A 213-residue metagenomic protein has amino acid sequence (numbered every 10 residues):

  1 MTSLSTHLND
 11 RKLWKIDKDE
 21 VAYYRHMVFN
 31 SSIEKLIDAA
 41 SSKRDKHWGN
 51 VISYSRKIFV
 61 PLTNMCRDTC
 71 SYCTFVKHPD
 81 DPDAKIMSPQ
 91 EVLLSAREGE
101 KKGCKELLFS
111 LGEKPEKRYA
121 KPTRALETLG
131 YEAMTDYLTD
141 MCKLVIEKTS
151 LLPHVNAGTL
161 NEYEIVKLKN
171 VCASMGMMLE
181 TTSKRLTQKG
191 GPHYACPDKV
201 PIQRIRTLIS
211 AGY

Functional and structural regions predicted by a protein language model:
M1, L13-D19, K46, T69-C73 (+4 more regions): Short amphipathic alpha-helical segments, especially helix-boundary/capping motifs
M1-T69: Flexible, acidic/Gly-rich N-terminal and inter-domain linker regions that tether and position cofactor-handling modules
K12, R44-W48, T74, A96 (+2 more regions): Structural signal for hydrophobic packing residues in well-ordered secondary-structure cores of soluble enzyme domains
Y23-N30, S41, V76-H78, T123-R124 (+1 more regions): A generic short-segment signal for beta-strand/edge and adjacent turn/coil regions
I52-E91, K114-P115: Canonical Radical SAM [4Fe-4S] cluster-binding loop centered on the CxxxCxxC motif and its immediate flanking residues
P79-Y213: Conserved Radical SAM active-site core
